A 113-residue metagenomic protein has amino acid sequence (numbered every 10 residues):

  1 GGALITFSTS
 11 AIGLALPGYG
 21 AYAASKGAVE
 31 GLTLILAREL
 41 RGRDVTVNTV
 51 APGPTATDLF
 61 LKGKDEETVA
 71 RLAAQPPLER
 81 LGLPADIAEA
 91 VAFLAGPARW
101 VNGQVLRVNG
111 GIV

Functional and structural regions predicted by a protein language model:
T6, T49, V105-R107: Conserved beta-strand scaffold in the Rossmann-like NAD(H)/NADP(H)-binding core of dehydrogenases/reductases
T9: Residue(s) in the substrate-gating loop at a strand-loop-helix junction that position the organic substrate next
G13, V47, A51-K62: Short, flexible catalytic-loop segment of classical short-chain dehydrogenase/reductase
Y22, E30: Catalytic tyrosine of NAD(P)H-dependent dehydrogenase/reductases that use a Tyr as the general acid/base
S25: Active-site helix of classical SDR
R38-G42: Alpha-helical segment proximal to the catalytic Tyr-Lys
E66-D86: Catalytic Tyr-x(3-8)-Lys segment
R80-V108: C-terminal substrate-recognition "lid" of short-chain dehydrogenase/reductases
